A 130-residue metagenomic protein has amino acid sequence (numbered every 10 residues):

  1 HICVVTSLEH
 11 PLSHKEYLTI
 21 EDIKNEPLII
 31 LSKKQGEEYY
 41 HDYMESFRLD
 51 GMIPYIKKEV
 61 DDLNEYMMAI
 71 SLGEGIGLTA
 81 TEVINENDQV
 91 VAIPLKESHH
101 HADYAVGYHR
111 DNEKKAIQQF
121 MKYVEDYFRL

Functional and structural regions predicted by a protein language model:
H1, D61-N112: Beta-alpha-beta core module
H1-L28, Q118: Flexible hinge/capping segments at coil-to-helix
L12, T19-E21, S46-R48, E82-I84 (+1 more regions): Short secondary-structure boundary/capping segments
E26-D50, I117: Secondary-structure junction motif
Y39-D42, N112-D126: Short amphipathic alpha-helical coupling segments at ligand-binding clamshell hinges and other catalytic/signaling
M52-D62: Short beta-strand-to-loop elements that line the ligand-binding cleft of bilobed periplasmic-binding protein-like
